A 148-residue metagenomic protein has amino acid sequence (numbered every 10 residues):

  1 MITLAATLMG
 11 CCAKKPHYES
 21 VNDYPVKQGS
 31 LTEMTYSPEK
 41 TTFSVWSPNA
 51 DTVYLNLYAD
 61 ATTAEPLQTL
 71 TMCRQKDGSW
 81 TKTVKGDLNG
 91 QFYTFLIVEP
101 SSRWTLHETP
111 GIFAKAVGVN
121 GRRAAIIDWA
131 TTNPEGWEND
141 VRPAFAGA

Functional and structural regions predicted by a protein language model:
M1-T7: Bacterial N-terminal signal peptides
M9-C11: C-terminal motif of bacterial Sec signal peptides marking the signal peptidase cleavage site
K14-T42, R74-A148: The feature marks proteins involved in alpha-glucan
W46-V53: Short proline/glycine-enriched turn/loop motifs at strand-loop junctions of beta-rich domains
Y54-N56, L96: Beta-strand signatures of extracellular beta-sandwich domains
Y58-A64, P100: Change "in extracellular beta-sheet-rich domains … of secreted and cell-surface proteins" to "in beta-sheet-rich domains
T62-L67, T105-L106: Acidic Ser/Thr/Pro-rich low-complexity disordered segments that often serve as glycosylated linkers/stalks around
P66-Q75: Solvent-exposed serine/threonine-rich low-complexity stretches and specific carbohydrate-binding patches
